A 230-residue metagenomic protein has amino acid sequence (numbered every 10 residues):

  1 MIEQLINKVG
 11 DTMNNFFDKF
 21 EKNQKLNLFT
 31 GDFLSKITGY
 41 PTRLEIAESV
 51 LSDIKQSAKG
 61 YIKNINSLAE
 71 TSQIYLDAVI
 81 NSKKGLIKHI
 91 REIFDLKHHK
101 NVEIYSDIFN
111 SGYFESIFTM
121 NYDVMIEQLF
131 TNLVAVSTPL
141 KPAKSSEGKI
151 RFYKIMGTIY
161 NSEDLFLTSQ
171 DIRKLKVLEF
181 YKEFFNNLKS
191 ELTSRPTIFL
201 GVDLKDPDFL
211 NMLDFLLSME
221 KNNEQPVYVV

Functional and structural regions predicted by a protein language model:
M1-F130, D206: Gly/serine-rich nucleotide phosphate-binding loop at the start of the catalytic core of nucleotide/ADP-ribose-handling
M13-F16, V102-S106, P139-L140, E183-N186 (+1 more regions): A generic local structural motif
E21-Q24, S111-F114, E147-K149, E191-R195 (+1 more regions): Short, well-ordered loop/turn elements at secondary-structure boundaries
L28-F33, N121, R173-V230: Glycine-rich anion-binding loop/nest that anchors nucleotide
P41-S49, N132-A135, Q170, L213-L216: Short secondary-structure boundary/capping segments
S57-I65, V136-S146, N223-V230: A generic structural motif
I117, F152-K154, V227-V229: Conserved beta-strand scaffold positions in the cores of enzyme catalytic domains, especially in NTP/NDP-utilizing
N132-S194: Active-site gating loop/helix substructures
